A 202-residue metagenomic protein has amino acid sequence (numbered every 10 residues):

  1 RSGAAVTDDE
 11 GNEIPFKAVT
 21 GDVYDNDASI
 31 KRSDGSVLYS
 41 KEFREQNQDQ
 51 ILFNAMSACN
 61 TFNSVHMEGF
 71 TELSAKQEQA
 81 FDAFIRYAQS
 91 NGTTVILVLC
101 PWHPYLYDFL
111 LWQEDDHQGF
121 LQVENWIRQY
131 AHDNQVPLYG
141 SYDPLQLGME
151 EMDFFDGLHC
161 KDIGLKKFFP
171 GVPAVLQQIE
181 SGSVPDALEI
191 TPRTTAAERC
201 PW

Functional and structural regions predicted by a protein language model:
R1-N91, A187-W202: Secreted/periplasmic serine-hydrolase-like ester/acetyl group-modifying domain
V65-A75, E114-D116, D156-C160: The substrate-binding groove and active-site-proximal loops of carbohydrate-active enzymes, especially glycoside
K76-A83, Q122, W126, I163-K167 (+1 more regions): Extracytoplasmic/secreted proteins, especially bacterial periplasmic and envelope-associated proteins
D82-I96, W126-Y139: A structural motif corresponding to the C-terminal end of an alpha-helix and its immediate exit/capping segment
Y87-D115: Active-site segments of SGNH/GDSL-like serine hydrolases that catalyze O-acetyl group transfer/hydrolysis on lipids
C100-P101, S141-P144: Active-site-proximal beta-strand/loop segments in catalytic clefts of secreted hydrolases
Y105-G140: Substrate-gating cap/lid alpha-helix
D153-C200: Histidine-centered active-site loop/cap adjacent to the catalytic His in serine esterases/O-acetyl transfer systems
